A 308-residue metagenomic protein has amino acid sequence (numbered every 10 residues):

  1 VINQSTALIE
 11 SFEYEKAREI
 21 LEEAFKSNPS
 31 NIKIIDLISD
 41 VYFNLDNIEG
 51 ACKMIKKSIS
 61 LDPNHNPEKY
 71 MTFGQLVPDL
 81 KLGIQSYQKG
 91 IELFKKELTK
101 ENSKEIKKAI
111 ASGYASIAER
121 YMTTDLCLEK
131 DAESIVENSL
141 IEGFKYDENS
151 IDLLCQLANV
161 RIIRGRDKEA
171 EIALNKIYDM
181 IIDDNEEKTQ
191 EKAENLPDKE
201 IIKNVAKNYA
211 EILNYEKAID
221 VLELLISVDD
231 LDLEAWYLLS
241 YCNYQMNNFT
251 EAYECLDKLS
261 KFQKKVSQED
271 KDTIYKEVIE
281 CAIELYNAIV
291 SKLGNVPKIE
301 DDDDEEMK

Functional and structural regions predicted by a protein language model:
V1-E23, S27, N44, S116-C127 (+2 more regions): Alpha-helical segment of the N-proximal tetratricopeptide repeat
N3, L37, T72, A109 (+7 more regions): "A position-specific structural signal for the A-helix of alpha-solenoid helical repeats
S11, L45, V77-L80, T124 (+5 more regions): Structural motif corresponding to the intra-repeat A-B loop/turn of tetratricopeptide repeats
K56-P67, I91-I110, T124-E129, I141-D147 (+2 more regions): Flexible helix-coil transition and linker loops at the boundaries of alpha-helical arrays
I59-P63, K81-K96, N175-M180, Y244-S267: TPR/TPR-like (Sel1-like) alpha-helical repeat modules
